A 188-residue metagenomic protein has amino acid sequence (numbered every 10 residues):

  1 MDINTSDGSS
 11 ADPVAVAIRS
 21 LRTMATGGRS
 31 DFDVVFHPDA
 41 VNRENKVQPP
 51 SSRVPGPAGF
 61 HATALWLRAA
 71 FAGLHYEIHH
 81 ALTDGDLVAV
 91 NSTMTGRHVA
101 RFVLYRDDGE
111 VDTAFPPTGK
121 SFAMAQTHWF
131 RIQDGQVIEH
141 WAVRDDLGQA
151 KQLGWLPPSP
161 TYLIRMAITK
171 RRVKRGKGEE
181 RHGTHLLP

Functional and structural regions predicted by a protein language model:
M1-P188: C-terminal and inter-domain tail/linker signature
